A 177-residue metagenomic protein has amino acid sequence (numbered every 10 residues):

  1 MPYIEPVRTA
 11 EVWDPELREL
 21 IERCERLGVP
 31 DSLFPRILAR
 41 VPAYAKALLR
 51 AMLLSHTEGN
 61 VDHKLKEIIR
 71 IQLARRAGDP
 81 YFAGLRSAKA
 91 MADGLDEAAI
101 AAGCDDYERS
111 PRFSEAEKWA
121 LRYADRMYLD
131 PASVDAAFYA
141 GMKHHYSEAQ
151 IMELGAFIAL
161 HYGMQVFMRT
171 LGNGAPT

Functional and structural regions predicted by a protein language model:
M1-H63, S87, M91: Mobile cap/lid helix-loop segments that border enzyme active or cofactor-binding sites and regulate substrate access
L33-I37, H63-G78, E108, M152-G155: Alpha-helical scaffold segments that form or flank carboxylate-/histidine-based iron centers
V41-A45, Q72-A83, A120, A124-P131 (+1 more regions): Alpha-helical transition-metal enzyme core signature, strongest for iron centers
V61-D62, D96-E97, S147-E148: Helix N-cap / loop-to-helix initiation motif
K66, R70-I100: Conserved alpha-helical segments that form or flank metal/cofactor-binding pockets of metalloenzymes
G94-D96, R169-T177: C-terminal end-helix/capping segment
G103-F113: Acidic/His metal-coordination segments adjacent to aromatic residues that form catalytic metal sites in metalloenzymes
R112-A156: Acidic/histidine-rich alpha-helical segments that form the ligand environment of transition-metal centers
